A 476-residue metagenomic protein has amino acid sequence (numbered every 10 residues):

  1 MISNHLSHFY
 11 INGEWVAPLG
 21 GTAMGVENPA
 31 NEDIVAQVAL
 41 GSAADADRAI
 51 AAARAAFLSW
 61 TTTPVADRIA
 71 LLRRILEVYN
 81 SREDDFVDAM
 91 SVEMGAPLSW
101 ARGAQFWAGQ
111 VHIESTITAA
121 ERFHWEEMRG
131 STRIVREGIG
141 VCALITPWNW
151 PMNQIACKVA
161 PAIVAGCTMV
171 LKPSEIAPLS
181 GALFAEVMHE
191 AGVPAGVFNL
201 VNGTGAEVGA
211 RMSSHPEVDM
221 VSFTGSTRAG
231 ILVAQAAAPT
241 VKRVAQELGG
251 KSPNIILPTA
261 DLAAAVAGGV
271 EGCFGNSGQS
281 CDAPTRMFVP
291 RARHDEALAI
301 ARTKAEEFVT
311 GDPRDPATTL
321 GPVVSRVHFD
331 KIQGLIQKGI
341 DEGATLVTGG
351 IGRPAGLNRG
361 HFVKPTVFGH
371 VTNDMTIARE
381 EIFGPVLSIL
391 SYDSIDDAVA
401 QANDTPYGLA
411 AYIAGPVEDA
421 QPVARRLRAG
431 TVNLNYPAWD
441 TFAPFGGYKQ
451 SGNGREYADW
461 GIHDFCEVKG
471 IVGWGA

Functional and structural regions predicted by a protein language model:
M1-V92, A263: Short, structured beta/alpha segment
F9, Q246, A443: Short aromatic-centered micro-motifs
P29-Q37, V218, I255, V309 (+4 more regions): Conserved C-terminal structural/oligomerization subdomain of aldehyde/semialdehyde dehydrogenase
E32, R68, M90, I113 (+9 more regions): Residue-level signal for inorganic ion chemistry
V35-G41, A56-T62, G109, L144 (+6 more regions): Short, well-ordered beta-strand elements within core beta-sheets of diverse protein domains
A51, R73-D84, L98-F123: Long amphipathic alpha-helix in the N-terminal Rossmann-like dinucleotide-binding domain of NAD(P)-dependent
W125-A264, Y392: Rossmann-like NAD(P) dinucleotide-binding subdomain of oxidoreductase/dehydrogenase enzymes
R228-T372, L434: ALDH superfamily catalytic-core signature
